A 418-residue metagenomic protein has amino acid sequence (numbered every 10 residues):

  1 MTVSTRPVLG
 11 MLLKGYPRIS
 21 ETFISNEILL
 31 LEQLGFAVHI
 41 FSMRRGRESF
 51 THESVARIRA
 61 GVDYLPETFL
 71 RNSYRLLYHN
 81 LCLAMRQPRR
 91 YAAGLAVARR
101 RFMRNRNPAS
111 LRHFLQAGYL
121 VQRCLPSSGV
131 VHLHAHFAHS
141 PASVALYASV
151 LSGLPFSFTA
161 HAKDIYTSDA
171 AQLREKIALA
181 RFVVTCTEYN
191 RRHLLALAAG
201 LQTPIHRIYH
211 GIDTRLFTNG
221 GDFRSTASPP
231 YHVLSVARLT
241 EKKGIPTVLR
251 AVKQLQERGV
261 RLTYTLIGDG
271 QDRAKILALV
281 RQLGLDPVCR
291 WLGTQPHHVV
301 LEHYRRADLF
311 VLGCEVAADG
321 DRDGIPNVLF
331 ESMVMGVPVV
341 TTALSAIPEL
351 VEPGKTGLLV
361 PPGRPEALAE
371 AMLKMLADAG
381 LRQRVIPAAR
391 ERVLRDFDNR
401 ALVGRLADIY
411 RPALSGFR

Functional and structural regions predicted by a protein language model:
D169-A171, L195, I212-P229, S415: Acidic anion/phosphate-binding donor-loop and adjacent secondary structure in glycosyltransferase catalytic cores
Y189, G211: Carbohydrate-associated surface elements
R224-K243, L249-V252: Conserved donor-binding/catalytic core segment of Leloir-type glycosyltransferases
K275-H298: Nucleotide-activated donor-binding/catalytic signature segment of Leloir-type glycosyltransferases, i.e., the conserved
V288, A367, K374, L381-D408 (+1 more regions): A short, well-ordered alpha-helix in the C-terminal region of glycosyltransferases
R305-G320, V337: Acidic donor-binding loop of glycosyltransferase active sites
L329, V334, P338-T341, V351: Short hydrophobic beta-strand element within catalytic cores of glycosyltransferases and related nucleotide-activated
L350-G354, L358-P365, K374-G380: Conserved acidic donor-binding segment of nucleotide-sugar-dependent glycosyltransferases
